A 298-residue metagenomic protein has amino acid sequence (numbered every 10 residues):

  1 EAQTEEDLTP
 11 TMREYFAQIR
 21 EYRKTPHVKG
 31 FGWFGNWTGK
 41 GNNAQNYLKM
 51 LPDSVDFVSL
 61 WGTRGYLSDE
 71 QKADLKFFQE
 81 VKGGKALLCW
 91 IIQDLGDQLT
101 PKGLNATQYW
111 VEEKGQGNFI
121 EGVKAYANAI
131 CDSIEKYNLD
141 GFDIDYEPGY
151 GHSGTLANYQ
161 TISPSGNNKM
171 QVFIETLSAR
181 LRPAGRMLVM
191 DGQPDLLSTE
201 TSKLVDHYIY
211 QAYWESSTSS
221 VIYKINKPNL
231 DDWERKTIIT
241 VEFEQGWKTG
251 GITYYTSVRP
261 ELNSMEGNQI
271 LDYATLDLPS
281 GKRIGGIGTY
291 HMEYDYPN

Functional and structural regions predicted by a protein language model:
E1-N298: Secreted glycan hydrolases and related glycan-binding modules that recognize and/or cleave
